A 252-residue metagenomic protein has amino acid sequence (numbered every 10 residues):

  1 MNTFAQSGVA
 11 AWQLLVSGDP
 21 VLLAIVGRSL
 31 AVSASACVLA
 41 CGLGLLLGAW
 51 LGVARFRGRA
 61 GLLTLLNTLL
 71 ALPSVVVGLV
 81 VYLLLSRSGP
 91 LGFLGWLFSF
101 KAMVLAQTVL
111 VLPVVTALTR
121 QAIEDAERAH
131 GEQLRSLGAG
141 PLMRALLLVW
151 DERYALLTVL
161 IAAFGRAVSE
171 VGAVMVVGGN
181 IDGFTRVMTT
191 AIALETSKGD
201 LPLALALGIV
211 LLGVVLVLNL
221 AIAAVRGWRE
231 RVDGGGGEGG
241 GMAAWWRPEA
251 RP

Functional and structural regions predicted by a protein language model:
M1-C37, V53-R59, L148, S197-P202: Periplasmic/extracellular loop-to-transmembrane helix junction in inner-membrane transport proteins
T3-Q6, A10-Q13, P20, V77-T108 (+1 more regions): Membrane-interfacial helix termini and adjacent extracytoplasmic/periplasmic loops of multi-pass transporters
L15-S17, V21, V176-A224, P252: Interhelical loop and adjacent transmembrane-helix boundary motif in polytopic membrane transport permeases
S33, C37-A49, V75, L79 (+7 more regions): Hydrophobic positions within alpha-helical transmembrane segments of bacterial inner-membrane proteins
S35-L66, P141, L148-V149, A221-G227: Transmembrane-helix boundary motif in ABC transporter permease subunits
L47-V81, A117, A244-E249: Cytoplasmic-entry segments and transmembrane alpha-helices of multi-pass inner-membrane transporters
V114-G131, R135-G138, M143-L147, L205-P252: C-terminal transmembrane helix and the adjacent membrane-cytosol boundary/short C-terminal tail of inner/organellar
L118-T119, P141-A173: Transmembrane alpha-helices
